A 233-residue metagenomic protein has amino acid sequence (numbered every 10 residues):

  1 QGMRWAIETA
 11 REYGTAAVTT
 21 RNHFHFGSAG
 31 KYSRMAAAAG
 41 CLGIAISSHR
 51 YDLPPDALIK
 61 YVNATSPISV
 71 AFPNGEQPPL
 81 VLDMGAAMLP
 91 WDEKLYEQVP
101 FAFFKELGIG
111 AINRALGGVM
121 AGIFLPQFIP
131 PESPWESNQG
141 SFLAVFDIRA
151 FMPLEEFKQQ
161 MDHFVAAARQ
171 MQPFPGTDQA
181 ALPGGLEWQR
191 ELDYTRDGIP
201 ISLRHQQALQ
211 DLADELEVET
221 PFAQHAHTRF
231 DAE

Functional and structural regions predicted by a protein language model:
Q1, F26-S28, R204: Residue-level recognition of alpha-helix initiation/capping sites
Q1-I7: Active-site cofactor/substrate anionic-group-binding motifs, chiefly glycine- and Lys/Arg-rich phosphate-binding loops
A6, V18, G43, V70 (+4 more regions): Generic structural hydrophobic/aromatic packing signal, biased to beta-strands
A6, Y32, L209: Aromatic/hydrophobic pocket-lining residues that form π-stacking "cages" and hydrophobic walls in ligand
E8-E12, A38-L42, G75, A87 (+5 more regions): Generic secondary-structure signature for well-ordered alpha-helical cores
Y13-V18, G140-F142: Glycine-rich, often proline-containing surface loops adjacent to acidic residues and nearby aromatics that form
T15-Q127: Glycine-rich anion/phosphate-binding loop at the beta-strand->alpha-helix junction
I129-E233: Catalytic-core signal marking the mid-to-C-terminal active-site face
